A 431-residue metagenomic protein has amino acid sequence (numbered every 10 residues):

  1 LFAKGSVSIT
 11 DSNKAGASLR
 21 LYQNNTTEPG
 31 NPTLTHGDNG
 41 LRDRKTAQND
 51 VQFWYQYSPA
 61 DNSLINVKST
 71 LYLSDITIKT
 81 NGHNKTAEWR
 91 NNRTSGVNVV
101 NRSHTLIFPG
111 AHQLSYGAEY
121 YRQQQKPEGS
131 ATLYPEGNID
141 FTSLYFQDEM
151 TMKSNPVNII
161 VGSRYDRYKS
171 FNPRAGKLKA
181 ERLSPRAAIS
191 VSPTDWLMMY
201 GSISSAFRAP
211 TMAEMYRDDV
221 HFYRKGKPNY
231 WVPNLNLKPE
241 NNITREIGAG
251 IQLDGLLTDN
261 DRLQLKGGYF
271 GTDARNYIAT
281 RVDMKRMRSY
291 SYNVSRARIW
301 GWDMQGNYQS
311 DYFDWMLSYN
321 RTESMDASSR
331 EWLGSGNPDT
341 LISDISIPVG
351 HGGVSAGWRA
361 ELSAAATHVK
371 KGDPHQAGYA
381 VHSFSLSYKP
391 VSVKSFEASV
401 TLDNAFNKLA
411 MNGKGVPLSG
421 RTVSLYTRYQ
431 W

Functional and structural regions predicted by a protein language model:
D11-S12, S58-N66, H104-Q113, T151-V157 (+5 more regions): Short loop/turn motifs that connect adjacent beta-strands in outer-membrane beta-barrel proteins
S12-L64, Y72-T94, S130-T132: Flexible loop and strand-edge segments within Gram-negative outer membrane beta-barrel domains
L21-N25, L73-T77, Y120-K126, S163-K169 (+11 more regions): Transmembrane beta-strands of outer-membrane beta-barrel pores
P32, R167-K169, K177, V191 (+5 more regions): Surface-exposed extracellular loop regions of Gram-negative outer-membrane beta-barrel proteins, predominantly
N66-T80, Y200, N236-W300, Q309-F313 (+1 more regions): Membrane-embedded beta-barrel scaffold of Gram-negative outer-membrane proteins
A111-S204, A209-T211, V220-R224, S318: Signature of Gram-negative outer-membrane beta-barrel scaffolds
M152-S154, I159, D259-R275, Y290-V369: Gram-negative outer-membrane beta-barrel transporters
E246-G250, S419-W431: Outer-membrane beta-barrel "beta-signal"
